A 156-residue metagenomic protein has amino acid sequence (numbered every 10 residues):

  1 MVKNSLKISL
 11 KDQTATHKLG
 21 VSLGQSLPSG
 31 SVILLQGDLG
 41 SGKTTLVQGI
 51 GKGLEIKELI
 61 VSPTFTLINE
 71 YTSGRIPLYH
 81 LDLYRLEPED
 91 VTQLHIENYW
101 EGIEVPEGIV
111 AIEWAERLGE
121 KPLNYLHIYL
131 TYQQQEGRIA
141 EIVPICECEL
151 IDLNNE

Functional and structural regions predicted by a protein language model:
V2-S22: N-terminal pre-Walker A segment at the start of P-loop NTPase domains
N4-L6, E97-E156: Short phosphate-coordinating micro-motif centered on Lys-Gly-acidic
S31, K57-V61: Conserved post-Walker A coupling segment in P-loop NTPases
I33-L35: Hydrophobic anchor at the beta1->P-loop junction of P-loop NTPases
G40: Walker A (P-loop) phosphate-binding loop of P-loop NTPases
K43: Conserved lysine of the Walker
V61, E70-W114: Conserved nucleotide-sensing/catalytic segment adjacent to the nucleotide-binding pocket in NTP-handling enzymes
